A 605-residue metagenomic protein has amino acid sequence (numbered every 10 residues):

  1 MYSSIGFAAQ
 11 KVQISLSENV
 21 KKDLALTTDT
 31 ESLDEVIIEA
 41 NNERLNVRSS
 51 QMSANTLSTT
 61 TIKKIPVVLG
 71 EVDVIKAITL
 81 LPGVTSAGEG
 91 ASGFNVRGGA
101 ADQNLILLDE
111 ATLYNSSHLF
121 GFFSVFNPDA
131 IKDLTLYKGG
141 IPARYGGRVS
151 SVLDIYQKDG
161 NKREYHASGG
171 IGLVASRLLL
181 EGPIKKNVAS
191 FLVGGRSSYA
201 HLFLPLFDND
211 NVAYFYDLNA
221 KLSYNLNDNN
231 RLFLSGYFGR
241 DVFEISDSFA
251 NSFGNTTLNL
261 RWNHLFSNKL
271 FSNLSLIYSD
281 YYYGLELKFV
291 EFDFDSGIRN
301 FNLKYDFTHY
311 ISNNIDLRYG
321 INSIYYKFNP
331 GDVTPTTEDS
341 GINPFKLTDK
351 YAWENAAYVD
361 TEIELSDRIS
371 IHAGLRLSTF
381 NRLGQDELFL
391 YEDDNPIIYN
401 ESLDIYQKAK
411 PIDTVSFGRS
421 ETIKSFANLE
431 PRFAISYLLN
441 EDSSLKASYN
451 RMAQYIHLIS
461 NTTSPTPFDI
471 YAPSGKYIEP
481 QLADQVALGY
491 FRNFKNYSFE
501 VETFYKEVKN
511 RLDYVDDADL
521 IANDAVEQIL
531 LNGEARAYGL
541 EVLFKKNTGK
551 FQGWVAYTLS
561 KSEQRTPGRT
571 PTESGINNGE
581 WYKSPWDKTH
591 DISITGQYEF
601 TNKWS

Functional and structural regions predicted by a protein language model:
S3-A8, S15-E71, I75-K76, A101 (+1 more regions): Short, acidic, small-residue-rich periplasmic hinge/interaction motif at the N-terminus of Gram-negative outer-membrane
K22-L24, L80-L81, V125-S168, R177-L179: A beta-strand signature from Gram-negative outer-membrane beta-barrel systems, especially the internal plug domain
K64-P66, A111-K138, D208-A213: Short acidic/polar hinge/loop motifs at secondary-structure boundaries that mediate gating or recognition
P66-N115, K132: Extracytoplasmic beta-strand/coil segments of soluble accessory domains associated with Gram-negative outer-membrane
T79, N251-F253, T257, R261-L265 (+6 more regions): Outer-membrane beta-barrel signature, preferentially recognizing the C-terminal barrel domain of Gram-negative
G172-Y199, D208-V242, A250-L274, Y278 (+3 more regions): Transmembrane beta-barrel wall of Gram-negative outer-membrane proteins
Y282, K327-D339, N343, N381 (+7 more regions): Surface-exposed extracellular loop regions of Gram-negative outer-membrane beta-barrel proteins, predominantly
Y505-E507, V526-S605: Gram-negative outer-membrane beta-barrel transporters
